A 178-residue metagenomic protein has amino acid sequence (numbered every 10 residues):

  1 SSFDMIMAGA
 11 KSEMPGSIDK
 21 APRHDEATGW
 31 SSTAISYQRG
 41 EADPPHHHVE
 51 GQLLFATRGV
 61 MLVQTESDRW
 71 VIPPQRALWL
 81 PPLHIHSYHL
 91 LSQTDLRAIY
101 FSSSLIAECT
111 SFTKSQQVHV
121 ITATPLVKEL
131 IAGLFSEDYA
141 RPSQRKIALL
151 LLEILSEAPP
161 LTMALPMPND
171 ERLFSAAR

Functional and structural regions predicted by a protein language model:
S1-F3, W79, R178: Short intrinsically disordered, low-complexity coil segments enriched in acidic
S1-T28, G133-D138: A short, N-terminal "cap"/entry segment at the start of jelly-roll beta-barrel domains of the cupin/DSBH fold
D4, C109-K114, T162-M163: Short, charged, solvent-exposed linker or helix-capping segments at domain edges/interfaces that act as flexible hinges
D19, R97-S103, K128, P166-R178: Short, surface-exposed, charge-dense and proline/glycine-enriched linear segments
K20-H119: N-terminal regulatory/effector-sensing and dimerization cores that precede helix-turn-helix DNA-binding domains
H47, I121-T124, D170: Short, solvent-exposed loop/helix junctions and linker helices that flank or host conserved functional motifs
S111-A132, D138: Aromatic/histidine-rich interaction motifs
Q116-Q117, S136-R178: Short, Lys/Arg-enriched, Trp-marked, Pro/Gly-tolerant hinge/linker segments that flank
